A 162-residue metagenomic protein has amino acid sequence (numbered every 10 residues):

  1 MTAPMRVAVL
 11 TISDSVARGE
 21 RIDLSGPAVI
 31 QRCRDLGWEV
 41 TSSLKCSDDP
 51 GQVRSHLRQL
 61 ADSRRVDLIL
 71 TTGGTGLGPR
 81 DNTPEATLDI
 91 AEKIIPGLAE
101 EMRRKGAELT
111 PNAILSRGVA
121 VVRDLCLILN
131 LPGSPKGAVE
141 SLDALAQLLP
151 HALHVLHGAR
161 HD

Functional and structural regions predicted by a protein language model:
M1-D162: Non-catalytic beta/alpha edge segments that cap or flank active sites
